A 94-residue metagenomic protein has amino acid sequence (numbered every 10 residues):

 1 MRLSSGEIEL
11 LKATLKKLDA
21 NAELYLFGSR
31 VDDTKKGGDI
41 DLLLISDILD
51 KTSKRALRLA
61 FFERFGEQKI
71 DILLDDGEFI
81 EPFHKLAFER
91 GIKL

Functional and structural regions predicted by a protein language model:
M1-Y25, V31-G37, D47-L94: Catalytic core of pol beta-like nucleotidyltransferases
D41-L44: Short beta-strand->loop micro-motif that forms the acidic, two-metal-ion catalytic signature in nucleotide-processing
